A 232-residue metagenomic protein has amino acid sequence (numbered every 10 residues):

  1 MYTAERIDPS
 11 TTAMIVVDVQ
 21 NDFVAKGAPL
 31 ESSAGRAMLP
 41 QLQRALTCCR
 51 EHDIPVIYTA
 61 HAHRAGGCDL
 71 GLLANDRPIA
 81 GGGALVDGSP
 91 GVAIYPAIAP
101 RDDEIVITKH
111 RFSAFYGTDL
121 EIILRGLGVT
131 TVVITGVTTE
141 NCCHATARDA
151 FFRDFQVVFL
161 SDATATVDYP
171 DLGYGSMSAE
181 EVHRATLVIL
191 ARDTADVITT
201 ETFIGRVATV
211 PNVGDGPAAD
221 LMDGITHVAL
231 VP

Functional and structural regions predicted by a protein language model:
M1-A13, Q43-H52, N75-P232: Active-site-adjacent betaalpha module
S10, A28-H61: A short alpha/beta connector and helix-capping loop motif
A13-Q20: Acidic-leg catalytic submotif of subtilisin-like serine proteases
V16, I54-H61, G66, L160: Short beta-strand segments at enzyme active-site cores
Q20-D22, E31, A62-A65: Short active-site-proximal "capping" loops at secondary-structure junctions
D22-A25, G66-C68, V167-Y169: Short acidic/His/Gly/Ser-rich catalytic and metal-binding motifs that mark active-site loops of diverse hydrolases
V24-G35, L172-M177: Acidic/histidine-rich helix-loop elements that form or flank divalent-metal/phosphate-binding sites at the catalytic
D69-N75: Short, flexible, mixed-charge acidic loops at enzyme active sites
